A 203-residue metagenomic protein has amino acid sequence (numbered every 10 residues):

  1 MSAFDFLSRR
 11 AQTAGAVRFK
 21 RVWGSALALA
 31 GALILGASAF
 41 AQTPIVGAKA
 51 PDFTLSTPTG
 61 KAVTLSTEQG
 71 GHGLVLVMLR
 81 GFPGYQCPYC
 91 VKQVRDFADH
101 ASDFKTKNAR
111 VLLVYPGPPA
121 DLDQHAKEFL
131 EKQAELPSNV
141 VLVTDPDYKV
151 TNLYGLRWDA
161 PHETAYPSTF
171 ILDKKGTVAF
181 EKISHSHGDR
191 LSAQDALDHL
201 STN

Functional and structural regions predicted by a protein language model:
M1-K20: N-terminal secretory signal peptides that target proteins for export/translocation
A14, R18-K20, G24-G36: Bacterial N-terminal signal peptides
F40-T67, K92, D96: N-terminal "domain-start" segment that seeds a small globular fold
E68-R95: Short active-site neighborhood of thiol/selenol oxidoreductases, capturing the structured segment around
Q86-L136, Y148-T151: Structural microenvironment flanking redox-active thiols in thiol-disulfide oxidoreductases
P137-V140, W158-F170: Structural micro-motif
T164-N203: Thiol-/selenol-based redox modules, centered on thioredoxin-like and closely related oxidoreductase domains
